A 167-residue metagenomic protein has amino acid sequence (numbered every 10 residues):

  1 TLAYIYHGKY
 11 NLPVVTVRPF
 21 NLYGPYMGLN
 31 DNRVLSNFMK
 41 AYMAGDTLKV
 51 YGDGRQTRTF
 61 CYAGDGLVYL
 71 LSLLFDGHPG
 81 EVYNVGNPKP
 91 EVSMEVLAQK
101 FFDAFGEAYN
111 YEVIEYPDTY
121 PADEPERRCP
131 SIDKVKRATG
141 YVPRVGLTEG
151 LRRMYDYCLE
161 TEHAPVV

Functional and structural regions predicted by a protein language model:
T1-R18, M39-A44: Active-site Tyr-X1-5-Lys
L22-N37, D46, R55, A63-G64 (+3 more regions): Glycine/proline-rich active-site loop of Rossmann-fold NAD(P)-dependent oxidoreductases
D31, A63, P90, M94 (+3 more regions): Amphipathic alpha-helical segment in the mid-to-C-terminal domain of diverse UDP/GDP-sugar glycosyltransferases
F38-V50, A104-Y116, I132-D133: A short C-terminal helix-loop "cap" of Rossmann-like NAD(P)-dependent dehydrogenase/epimerase domains
D53, G80-Y83, E95-A98, G106-R127: C-terminal "lid/loop" region of Rossmann-like NAD(P)-dependent oxidoreductases
A63-L70, V85, L97, V135 (+1 more regions): Non-catalytic, hydrophobic alpha-helical segments
L70-L74, A98-F101, L151-C158: Hydrophobic "lid"/C-terminal helical patch of Rossmann-like NAD(P)-dependent dehydrogenase/epimerase domains
D133-K134, L147-V167: Amphipathic terminal alpha-helices
